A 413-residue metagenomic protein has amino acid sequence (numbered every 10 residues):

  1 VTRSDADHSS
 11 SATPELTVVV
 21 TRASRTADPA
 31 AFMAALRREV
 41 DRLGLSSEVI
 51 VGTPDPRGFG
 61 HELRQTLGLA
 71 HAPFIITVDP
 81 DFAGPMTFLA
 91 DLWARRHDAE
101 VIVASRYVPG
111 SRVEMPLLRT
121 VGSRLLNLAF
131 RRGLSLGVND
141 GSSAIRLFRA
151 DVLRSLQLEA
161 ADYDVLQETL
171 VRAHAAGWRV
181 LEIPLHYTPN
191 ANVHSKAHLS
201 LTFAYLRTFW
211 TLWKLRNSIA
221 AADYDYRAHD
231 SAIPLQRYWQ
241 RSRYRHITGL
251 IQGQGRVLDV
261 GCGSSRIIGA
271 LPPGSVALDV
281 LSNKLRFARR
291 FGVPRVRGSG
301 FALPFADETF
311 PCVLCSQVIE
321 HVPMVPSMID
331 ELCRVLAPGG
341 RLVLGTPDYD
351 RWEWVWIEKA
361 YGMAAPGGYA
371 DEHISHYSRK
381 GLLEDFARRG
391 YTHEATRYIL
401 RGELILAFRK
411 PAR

Functional and structural regions predicted by a protein language model:
V1-L16, V20-L45, G52-T53, S135 (+3 more regions): Hydrophobic helical membrane-anchoring modules
F59-L69, F74, M86-Y163, N190-S200 (+4 more regions): Acceptor/aglycone-binding surface of glycosyltransferases and processive sugar-polymer synthases
R216-A306, I329, G345, E358 (+2 more regions): Conserved N-terminal segment of class I S-adenosyl-L-methionine
L314: A conserved beta-strand element that flanks and buttresses the S-adenosyl-L-methionine
Q317-H321: Short catalytic micro-motifs in class I SAM-dependent methyltransferases
P326-P338: A short glycine-rich, Lys/Arg-flanked "PGG" loop and its adjoining helix->strand segment in the class I
G340-T346: Conserved beta-strand signature within the Rossmann-like core of class I S-adenosyl-L-methionine
